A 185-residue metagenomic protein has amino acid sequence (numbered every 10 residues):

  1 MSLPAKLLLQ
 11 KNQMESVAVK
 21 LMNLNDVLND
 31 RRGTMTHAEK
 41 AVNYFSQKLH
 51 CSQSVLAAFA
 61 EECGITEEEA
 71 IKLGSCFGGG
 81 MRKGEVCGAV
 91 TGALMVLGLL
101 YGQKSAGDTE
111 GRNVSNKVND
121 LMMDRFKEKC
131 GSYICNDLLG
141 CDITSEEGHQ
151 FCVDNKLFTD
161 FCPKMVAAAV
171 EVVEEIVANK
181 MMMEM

Functional and structural regions predicted by a protein language model:
A5, E15-V19, D26-D30: Acidic, Ala/Val/Gly-enriched low-complexity intrinsically disordered segments
Q10-Q13: Low-complexity, intrinsically disordered or signal/transmembrane-proximal segments
L24-F45: Polybasic, low-complexity association/targeting segments
G33-E39, K72-G78, Q150-F151: Glycine/charged-rich beta-loop-alpha catalytic/anionic-binding loops adjacent to active sites
F45-T66, A70-Y101: Small-residue-enriched, tightly packed secondary-structure blocks
A57-E61, V96, G107-M185: Amphipathic alpha-helical interface segments
Q103-S105: Short small-residue beta-strand/loop micro-motif enriched in glycine and branched aliphatics
